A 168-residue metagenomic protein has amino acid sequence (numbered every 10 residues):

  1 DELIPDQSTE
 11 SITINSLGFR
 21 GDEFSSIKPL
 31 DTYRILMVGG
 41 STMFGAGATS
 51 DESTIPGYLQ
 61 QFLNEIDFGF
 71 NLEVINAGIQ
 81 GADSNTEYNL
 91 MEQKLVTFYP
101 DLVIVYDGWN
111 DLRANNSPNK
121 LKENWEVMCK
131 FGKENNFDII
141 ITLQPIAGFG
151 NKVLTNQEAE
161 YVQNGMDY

Functional and structural regions predicted by a protein language model:
D1-T49, S53-F62, I66: Membrane/wall-proximal cationic-aromatic binding patches
S11-S16, V74, L95-Y99: Extended, compositionally biased low-complexity polar/Lys-Gly-rich tracts and adjacent boundary/linker regions are
I27-L30, G47-D51, I79, D83 (+2 more regions): Extracytoplasmic/periplasmic, Sec-exported soluble proteins
D31, F70, F98: Structured loop/turn residues at beta-strand edges in well-structured enzyme cores
R34-M37, M43, E73-G78, L102-D107 (+1 more regions): Structural recognition of the beta-strand scaffold that forms the well-ordered cores of secreted hydrolase catalytic
G57, Q61-D67, T86-Y168: Alpha-helical cap/lid subdomain in secreted, periplasmic, or secretory-pathway luminal O-acyl-processing enzymes
I66-V74: Short, well-structured beta-strand/strand-turn elements
V74, Q80-M91: Structural motif
